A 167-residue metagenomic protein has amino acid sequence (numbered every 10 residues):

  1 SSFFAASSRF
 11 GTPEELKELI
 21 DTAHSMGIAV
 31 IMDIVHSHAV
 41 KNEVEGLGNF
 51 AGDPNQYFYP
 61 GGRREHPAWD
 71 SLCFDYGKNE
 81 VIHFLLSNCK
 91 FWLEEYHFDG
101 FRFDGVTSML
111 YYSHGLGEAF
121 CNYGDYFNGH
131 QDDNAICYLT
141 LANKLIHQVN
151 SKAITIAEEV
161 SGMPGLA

Functional and structural regions predicted by a protein language model:
S1-Q131: Substrate-binding/active-site clefts of carbohydrate-active enzymes
H97-D99, H114-A167: Conserved alpha/beta catalytic core and glycan-binding cleft of carbohydrate-active enzymes
